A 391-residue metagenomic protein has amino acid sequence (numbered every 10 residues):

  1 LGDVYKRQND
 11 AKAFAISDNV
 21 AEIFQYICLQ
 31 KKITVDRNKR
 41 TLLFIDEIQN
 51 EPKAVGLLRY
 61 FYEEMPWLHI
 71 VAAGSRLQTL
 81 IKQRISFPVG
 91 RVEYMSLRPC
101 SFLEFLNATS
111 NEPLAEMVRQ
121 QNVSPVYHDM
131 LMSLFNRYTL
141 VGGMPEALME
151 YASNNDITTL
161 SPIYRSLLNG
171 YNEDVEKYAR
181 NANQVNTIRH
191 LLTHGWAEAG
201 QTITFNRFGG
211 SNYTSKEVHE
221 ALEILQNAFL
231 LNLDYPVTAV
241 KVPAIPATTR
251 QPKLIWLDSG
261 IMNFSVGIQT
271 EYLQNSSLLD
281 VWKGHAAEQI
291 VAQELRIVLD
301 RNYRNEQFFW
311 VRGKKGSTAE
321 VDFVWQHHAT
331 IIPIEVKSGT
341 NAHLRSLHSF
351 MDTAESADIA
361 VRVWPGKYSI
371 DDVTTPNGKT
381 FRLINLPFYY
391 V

Functional and structural regions predicted by a protein language model:
L1-Y5: Short, small-residue-biased leader/transition segments that mark boundaries at the very start of proteins
R7-N38: Short glycine-rich substrate-engagement loop in P-loop NTPases that contacts/grips substrate
V35-K53: Conserved P-loop NTPase "ATPase switch" module shared by AAA+ and STAND
V55-V71: Conserved catalytic/switch belt of AAA+ P-loop NTPases
H69-S75, S96: Structural recognition of the conserved hydrophobic beta-strand(s) that form the central parallel beta-sheet of P-loop
Q78-Y94, T109-S110: Short regulatory helix/loop adjacent to the ATP-binding pocket of P-loop NTPases
N107-Y272, S276-I290, D300, G313-G316: Interdomain hinge/linker elements that couple catalytic modules in large macromolecular machines
N227-V391: A cross-kingdom feature that marks ATP-driven nucleic-acid transaction machinery
